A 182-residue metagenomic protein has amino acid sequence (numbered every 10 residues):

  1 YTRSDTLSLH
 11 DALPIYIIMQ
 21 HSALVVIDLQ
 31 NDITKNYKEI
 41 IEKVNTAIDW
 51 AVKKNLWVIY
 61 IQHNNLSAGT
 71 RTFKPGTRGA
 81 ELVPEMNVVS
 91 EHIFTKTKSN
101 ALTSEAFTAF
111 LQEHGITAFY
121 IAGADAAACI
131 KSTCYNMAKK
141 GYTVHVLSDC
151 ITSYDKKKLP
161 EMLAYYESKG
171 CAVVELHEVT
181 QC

Functional and structural regions predicted by a protein language model:
Y1-L13: Short, small-residue-biased leader/transition segments that mark boundaries at the very start of proteins
Y16-A23, E42, T46-K54, R71-C182: Active-site-adjacent betaalpha module
V25-I27, I59-Q62, F94-T95: Short, conserved beta-strand edge motifs with alternating hydrophobic and charged residues
L29, H63-N65, D149: Active-site loop/turn elements of alpha/beta-hydrolase fold enzymes, especially the short glycine-/histidine-rich
Q30-N36: Short acidic, Gly/Ser-rich segments with clustered Asp/Glu that frequently serve as metal-coordination loops in enzyme
T34, A68, D155: Conserved protein kinase catalytic core
Y37, I41: Flexible, glycine- and charge-enriched loops at secondary-structure boundaries
A51-S67: Von Willebrand factor
